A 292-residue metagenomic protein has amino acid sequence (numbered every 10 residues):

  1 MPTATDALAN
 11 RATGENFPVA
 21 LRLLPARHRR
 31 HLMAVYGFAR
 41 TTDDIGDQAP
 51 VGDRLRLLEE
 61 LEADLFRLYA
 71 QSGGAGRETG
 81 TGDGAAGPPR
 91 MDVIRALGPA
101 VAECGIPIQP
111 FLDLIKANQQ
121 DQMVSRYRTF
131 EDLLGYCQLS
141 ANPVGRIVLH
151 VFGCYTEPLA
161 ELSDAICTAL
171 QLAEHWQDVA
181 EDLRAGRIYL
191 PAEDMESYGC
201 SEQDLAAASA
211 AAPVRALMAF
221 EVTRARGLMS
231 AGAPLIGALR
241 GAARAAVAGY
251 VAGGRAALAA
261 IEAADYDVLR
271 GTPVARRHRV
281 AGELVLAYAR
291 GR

Functional and structural regions predicted by a protein language model:
M1-Q171, W176, A180-R292: Catalytic cores of Mg2+-dependent Asp-rich isoprenoid enzymes
